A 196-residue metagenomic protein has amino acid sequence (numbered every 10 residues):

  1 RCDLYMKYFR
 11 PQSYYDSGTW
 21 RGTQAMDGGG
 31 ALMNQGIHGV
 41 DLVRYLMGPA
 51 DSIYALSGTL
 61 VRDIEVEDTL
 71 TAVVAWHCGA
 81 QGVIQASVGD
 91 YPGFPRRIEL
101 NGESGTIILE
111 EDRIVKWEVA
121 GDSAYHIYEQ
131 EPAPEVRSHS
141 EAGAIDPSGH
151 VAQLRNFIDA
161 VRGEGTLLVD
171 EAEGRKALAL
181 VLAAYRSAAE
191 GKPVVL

Functional and structural regions predicted by a protein language model:
R1-D63, G191: Predominantly a Rossmann-like dinucleotide-binding segment in NAD(P)-dependent oxidoreductases
Y5-R10, T59-L60, C78-A80, V88-D90 (+2 more regions): Glycine-rich beta-alpha junction loops
I37, R62, Q85-G93: Glycine-rich phosphate/pyrophosphate-binding beta-alpha loops
G39-V40, V151-R155, V181: A general structural signal for well-ordered alpha-helical segments in protein cores
E65-T69: A short, glycine/Asx- and small/polar-enriched loop/turn that sits immediately N-terminal to a beta-strand
A72-G79, L100-G102: Active-site beta-strand termini and strand-to-loop segments that position acidic
I98-A172: C-terminal glycine/acidic-rich active-site capping loop/insertion
N156-L196: C-terminal helix-rich "cap/oligomerization" subdomain common to oxidoreductases
